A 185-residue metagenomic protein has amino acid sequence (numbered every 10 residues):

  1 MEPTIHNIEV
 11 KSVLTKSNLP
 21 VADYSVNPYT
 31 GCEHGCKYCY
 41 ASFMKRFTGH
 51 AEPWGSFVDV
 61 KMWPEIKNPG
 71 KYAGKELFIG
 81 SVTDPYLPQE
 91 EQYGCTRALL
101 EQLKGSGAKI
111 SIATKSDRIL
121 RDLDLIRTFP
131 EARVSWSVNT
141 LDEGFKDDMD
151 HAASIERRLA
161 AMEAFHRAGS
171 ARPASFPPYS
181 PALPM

Functional and structural regions predicted by a protein language model:
M1-R133, L141-F145, I155: Conserved Radical SAM active-site core
V26, H151, P178-A182: Short, charged/polar micro-motifs that form catalytic or ligand-binding hotspots
I112, D117, Y179-M185: Active-site glycine- and acidic-residue-rich loops that bind and position anionic ligands or nucleotide-like cofactors
A152-A164: Glycine-rich S-adenosyl-L-methionine
E163-P184: Conserved strand-turn element in the central/C-terminal portion of the radical SAM core barrel that lines
